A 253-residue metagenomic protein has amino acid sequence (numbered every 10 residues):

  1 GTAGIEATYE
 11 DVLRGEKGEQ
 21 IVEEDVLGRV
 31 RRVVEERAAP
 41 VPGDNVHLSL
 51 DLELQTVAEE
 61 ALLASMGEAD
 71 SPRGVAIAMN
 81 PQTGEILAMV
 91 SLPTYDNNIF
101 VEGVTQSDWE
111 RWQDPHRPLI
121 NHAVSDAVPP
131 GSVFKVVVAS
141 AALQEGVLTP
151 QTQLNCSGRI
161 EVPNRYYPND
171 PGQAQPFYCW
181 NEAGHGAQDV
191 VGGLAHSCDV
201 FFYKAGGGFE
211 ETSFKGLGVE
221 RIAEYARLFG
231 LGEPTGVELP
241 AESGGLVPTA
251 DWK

Functional and structural regions predicted by a protein language model:
G1-G43: Small/polar-residue-rich segments within soluble enzyme cores
E24-R37, L50, P81-V133, V137-K253: Beta-lactam-recognizing serine transpeptidase/beta-lactamase-like catalytic domain environment
V30-G74: Conserved, well-ordered alpha-helix/loop/beta-strand core segments that scaffold catalytic motifs
G74-I77, L87: Generic short beta-strand
